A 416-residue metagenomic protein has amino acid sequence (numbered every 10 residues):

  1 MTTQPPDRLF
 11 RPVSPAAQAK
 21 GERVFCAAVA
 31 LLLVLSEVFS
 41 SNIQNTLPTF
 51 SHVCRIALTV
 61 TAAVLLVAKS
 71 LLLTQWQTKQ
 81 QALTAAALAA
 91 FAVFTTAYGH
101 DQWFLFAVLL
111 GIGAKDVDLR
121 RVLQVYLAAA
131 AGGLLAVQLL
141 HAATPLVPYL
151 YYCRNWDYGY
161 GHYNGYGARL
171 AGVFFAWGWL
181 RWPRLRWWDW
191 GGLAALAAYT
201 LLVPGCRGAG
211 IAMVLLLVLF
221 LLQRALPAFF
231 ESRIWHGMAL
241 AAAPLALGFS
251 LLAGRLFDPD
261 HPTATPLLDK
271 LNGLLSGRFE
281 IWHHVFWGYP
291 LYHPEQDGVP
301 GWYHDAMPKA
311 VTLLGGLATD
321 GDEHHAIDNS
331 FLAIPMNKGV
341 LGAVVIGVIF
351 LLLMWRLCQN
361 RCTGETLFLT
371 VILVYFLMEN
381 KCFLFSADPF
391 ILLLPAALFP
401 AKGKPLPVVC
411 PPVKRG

Functional and structural regions predicted by a protein language model:
M1-A89, R181-R184, K404-G416: Transmembrane signal-anchor hairpin modules in multi-pass inner-membrane enzymes, especially those that act on
N45-F50, T95-W103, Y163-N164, G191-A225 (+2 more regions): Helix-loop-helix junctions and helix-breaking kinks within/between transmembrane helices of multi-pass membrane
A90-A130: Transmembrane alpha-helical segments and their membrane-water interfaces
Q124-P145, N164-L221: Alpha-helical transmembrane segments of multi-pass inner-membrane proteins
R224-D269: A membrane-periplasm/extracellular boundary helix in multi-pass inner-membrane enzymes that assemble envelope glycans
D269-K338: Long extracytoplasmic/lumenal interhelical loops at the membrane interface of multi-pass membrane proteins
N337-L373: Hydrophobic transmembrane alpha-helices and their immediate junctions
L369-L373, F383-G416: Transmembrane alpha-helices of multi-pass inner-membrane enzymes
